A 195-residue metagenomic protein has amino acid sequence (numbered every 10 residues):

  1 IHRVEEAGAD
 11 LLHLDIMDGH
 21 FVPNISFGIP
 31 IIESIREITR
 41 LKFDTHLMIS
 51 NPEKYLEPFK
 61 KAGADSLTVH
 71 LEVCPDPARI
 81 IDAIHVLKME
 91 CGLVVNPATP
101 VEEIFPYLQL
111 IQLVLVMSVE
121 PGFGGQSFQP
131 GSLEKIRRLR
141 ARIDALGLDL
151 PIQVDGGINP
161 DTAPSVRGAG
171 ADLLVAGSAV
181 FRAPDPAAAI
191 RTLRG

Functional and structural regions predicted by a protein language model:
V4, D15, F59, V114 (+5 more regions): Conserved, mostly hydrophobic/aromatic
E6-L11, A64, I111, A171: A structural motif
A7, I38, A62, L87 (+1 more regions): Structural motif
L11-I29, L71, V119-S127: Glycine-rich, proline-tolerant flexible connector loops at the mouths of alpha/beta enzymes
M17-G19, M48-P52, E72, N96-A98 (+3 more regions): Active-site beta-loop-alpha junctions enriched in small/polar residues
I38, K54-Y55, A64-P151: Conserved anion-binding
E53-K61, T99-I111, G156-L174: Catalytic cores of alpha/beta
I84, R167, A179-G195: C-terminal helical cap(s) of enzyme catalytic domains, especially alpha/beta-barrels
